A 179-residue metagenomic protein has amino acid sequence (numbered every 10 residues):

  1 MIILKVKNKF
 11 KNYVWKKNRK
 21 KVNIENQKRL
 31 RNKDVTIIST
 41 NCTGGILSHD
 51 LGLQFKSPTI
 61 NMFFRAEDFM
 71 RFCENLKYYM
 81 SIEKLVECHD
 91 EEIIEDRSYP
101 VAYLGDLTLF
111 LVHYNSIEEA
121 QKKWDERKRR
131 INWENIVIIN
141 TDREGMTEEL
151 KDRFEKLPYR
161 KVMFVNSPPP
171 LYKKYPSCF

Functional and structural regions predicted by a protein language model:
M1-N32: Membrane-proximal basic amphipathic "stem/tether" segments
K9, Y13, F72-N75, R153: Charge-rich, solvent-exposed alpha-helical interaction surfaces
K20-M146, L171-F179: Positively charged, amphipathic N-terminal segments that serve as targeting/anchoring signals
I37-I38, I139, F154, K161-M163: Generic structural hydrophobic/aromatic packing signal, biased to beta-strands
I131, D152-P158: Short, conserved loop/helix-junction motifs that constitute active-site signature segments in enzyme catalytic cores
M146-T147, K156: A contiguous catalytic/ligand-binding core that recognizes phosphate-bearing ligands
L157-F179: Charged, structured surface patches that assemble and position nucleic-acid processing machinery
